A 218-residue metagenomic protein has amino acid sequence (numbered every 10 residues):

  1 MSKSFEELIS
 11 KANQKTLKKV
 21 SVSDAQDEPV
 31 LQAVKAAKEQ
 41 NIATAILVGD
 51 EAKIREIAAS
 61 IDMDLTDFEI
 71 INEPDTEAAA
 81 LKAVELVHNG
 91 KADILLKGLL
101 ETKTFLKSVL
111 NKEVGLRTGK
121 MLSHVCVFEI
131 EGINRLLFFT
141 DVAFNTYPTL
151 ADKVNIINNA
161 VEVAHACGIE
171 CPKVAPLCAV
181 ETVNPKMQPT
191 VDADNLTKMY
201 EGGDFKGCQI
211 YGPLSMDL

Functional and structural regions predicted by a protein language model:
M1-L47, E51-L218: Anion-binding alpha/beta catalytic cores of soluble intermediary-metabolism enzymes, centered on
